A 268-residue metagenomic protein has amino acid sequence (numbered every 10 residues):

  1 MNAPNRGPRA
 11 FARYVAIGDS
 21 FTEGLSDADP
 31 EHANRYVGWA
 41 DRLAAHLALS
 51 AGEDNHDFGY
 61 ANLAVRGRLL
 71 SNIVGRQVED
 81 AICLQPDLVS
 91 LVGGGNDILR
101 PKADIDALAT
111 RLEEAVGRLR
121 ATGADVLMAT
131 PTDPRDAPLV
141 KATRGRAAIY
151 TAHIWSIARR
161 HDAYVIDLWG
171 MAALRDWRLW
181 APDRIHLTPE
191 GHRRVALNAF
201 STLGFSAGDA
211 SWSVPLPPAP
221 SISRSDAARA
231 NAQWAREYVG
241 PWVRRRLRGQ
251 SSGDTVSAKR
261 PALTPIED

Functional and structural regions predicted by a protein language model:
M1-R66, V78-Q85: Serine-esterase "nucleophile elbow" of acetyl-processing enzymes
P8, R160, D183, E190 (+1 more regions): Conserved catalytic region of serine esterases and O-acyltransferases that act on ester linkages in lipids
E23-D29, H56, S71-A107, P134: Oxyanion-hole/transition-state-stabilizing segment in secreted/luminal serine hydrolases and related acyltransferases
A28-N34, A103-D106, K141-R144, A181-P182: Short glycine-enriched, charge-decorated loop/helix-capping segments at active-site entrances that position
N62-A64, T130, D167-G170: Residue-level recognition of beta-strand->loop/alpha-helix junctions
A107-A121, I149-S156: Alpha-helical scaffolding segments of alpha/beta enzyme cores, especially the outer helices of TIM-barrel or partial
A121-V126, A163: A short helix->loop->beta-strand "cap" motif at the edges of active sites that frequently abuts
D136-W169, P189-R193: Substrate-gating cap/lid alpha-helix
